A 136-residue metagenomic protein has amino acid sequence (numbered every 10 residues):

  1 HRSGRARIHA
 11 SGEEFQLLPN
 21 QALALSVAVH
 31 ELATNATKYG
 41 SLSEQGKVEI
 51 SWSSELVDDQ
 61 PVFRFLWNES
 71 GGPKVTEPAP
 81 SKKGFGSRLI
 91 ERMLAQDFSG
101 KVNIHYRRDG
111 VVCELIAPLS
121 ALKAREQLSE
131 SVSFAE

Functional and structural regions predicted by a protein language model:
R2-A33, T37-K47: Conserved short strand/loop->alpha-helix "switch" segment adjacent to the catalytic nucleotide/phosphoryl-transfer site
A6, E44, V57-R64, P73-E136: Flexible, glycine-/charge-rich segments associated with ATP-binding catalytic modules
A10, I50-L56, W67: Conserved catalytic core of two-component histidine kinases
N20, S53, I116: Surface loops and adjacent helix of pleckstrin homology
L23, V27-E31, I50, F65 (+2 more regions): Feature representing long, continuous alpha-helical segments
